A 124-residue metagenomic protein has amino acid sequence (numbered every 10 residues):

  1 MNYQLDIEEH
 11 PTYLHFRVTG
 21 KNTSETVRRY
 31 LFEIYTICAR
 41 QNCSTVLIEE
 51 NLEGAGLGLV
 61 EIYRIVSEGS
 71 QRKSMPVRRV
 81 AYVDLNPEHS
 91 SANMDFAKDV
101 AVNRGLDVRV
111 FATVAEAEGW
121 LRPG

Functional and structural regions predicted by a protein language model:
M1-G124: Amphipathic, Lys/Arg-enriched alpha-helical "gate/interface" segment within cytosolic domains that mediates
